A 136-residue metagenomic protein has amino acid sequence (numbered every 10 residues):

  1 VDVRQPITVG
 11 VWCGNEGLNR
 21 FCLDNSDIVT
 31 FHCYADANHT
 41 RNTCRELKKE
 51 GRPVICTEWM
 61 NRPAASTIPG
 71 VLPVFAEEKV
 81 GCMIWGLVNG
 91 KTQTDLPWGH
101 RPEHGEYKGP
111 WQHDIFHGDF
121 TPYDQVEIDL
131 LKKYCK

Functional and structural regions predicted by a protein language model:
V1-L130: Extracellular glycoside hydrolase catalytic/binding regions
